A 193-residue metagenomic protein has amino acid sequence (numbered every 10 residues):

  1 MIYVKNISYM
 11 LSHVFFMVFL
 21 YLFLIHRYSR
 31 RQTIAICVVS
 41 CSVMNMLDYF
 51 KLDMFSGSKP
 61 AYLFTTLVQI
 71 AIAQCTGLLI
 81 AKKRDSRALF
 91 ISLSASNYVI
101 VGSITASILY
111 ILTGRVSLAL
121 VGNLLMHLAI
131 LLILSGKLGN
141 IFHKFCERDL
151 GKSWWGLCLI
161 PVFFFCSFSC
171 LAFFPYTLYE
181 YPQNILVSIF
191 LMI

Functional and structural regions predicted by a protein language model:
M1-V4, E147-D149: Short, Lys/Arg-rich N-terminal segment immediately upstream of the first membrane anchor
I2-S8, F23: Long, solvent-exposed non-transmembrane regions
V14-I34, L47-P182: Juxtamembrane segments at transmembrane-helix boundaries in multi-pass signal-transduction membrane proteins
A35-S40: Short secondary-structure junction/hinge motifs that connect adjacent elements
C41-N45: Basic helix-extension-helix modules of the SAP/HeH family
L128-A129, V187-I193: Alpha-helical membrane-embedded segments
